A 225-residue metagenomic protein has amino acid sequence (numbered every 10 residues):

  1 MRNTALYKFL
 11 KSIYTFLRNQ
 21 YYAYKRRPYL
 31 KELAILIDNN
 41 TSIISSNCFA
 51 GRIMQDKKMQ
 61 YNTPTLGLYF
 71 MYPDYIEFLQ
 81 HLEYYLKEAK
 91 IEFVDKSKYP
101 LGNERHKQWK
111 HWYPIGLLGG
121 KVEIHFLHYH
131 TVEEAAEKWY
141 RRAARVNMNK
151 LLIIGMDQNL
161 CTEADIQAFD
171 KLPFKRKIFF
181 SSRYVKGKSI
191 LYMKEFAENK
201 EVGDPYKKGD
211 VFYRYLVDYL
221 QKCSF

Functional and structural regions predicted by a protein language model:
M1-D38: Membrane-proximal basic amphipathic "stem/tether" segments
T4-K8, S12, F70-P73, E77 (+4 more regions): Alpha-helix boundary/N-cap detector
S12, F16-A23, Y85-E88, L172 (+1 more regions): Surface-exposed polar/charged interaction patches
R26-M156, C161, M193-E198: Positively charged, amphipathic N-terminal segments that serve as targeting/anchoring signals
I43, I153, K175-S182: Short, hydrophobic beta-strand segments that form beta-sheet elements in well-ordered domains
V146, Q167-F174: Short, conserved loop/helix-junction motifs that constitute active-site signature segments in enzyme catalytic cores
S182-F225: Polybasic, proline/glycine-rich intrinsically disordered low-complexity segments
